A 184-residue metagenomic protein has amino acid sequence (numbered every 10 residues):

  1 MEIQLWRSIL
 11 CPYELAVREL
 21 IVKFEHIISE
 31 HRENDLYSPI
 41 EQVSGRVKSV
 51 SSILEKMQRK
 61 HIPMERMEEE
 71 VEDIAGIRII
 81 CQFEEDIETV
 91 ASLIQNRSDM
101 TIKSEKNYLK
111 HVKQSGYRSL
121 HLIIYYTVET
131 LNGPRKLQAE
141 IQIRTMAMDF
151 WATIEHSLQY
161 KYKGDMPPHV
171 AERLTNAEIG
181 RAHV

Functional and structural regions predicted by a protein language model:
M1-E72: Charge-rich, low-complexity segments
E68, C81-R181: Long beta-strand-rich cores associated with HINT superfamily self-processing modules
D73-I77: Short amphipathic alpha-helical segments
